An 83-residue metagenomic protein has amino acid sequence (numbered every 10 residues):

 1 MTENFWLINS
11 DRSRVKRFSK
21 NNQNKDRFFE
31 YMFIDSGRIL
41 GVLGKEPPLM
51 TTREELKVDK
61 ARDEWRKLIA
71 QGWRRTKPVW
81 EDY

Functional and structural regions predicted by a protein language model:
M1-Y83: Terminus-proximal functional modules
